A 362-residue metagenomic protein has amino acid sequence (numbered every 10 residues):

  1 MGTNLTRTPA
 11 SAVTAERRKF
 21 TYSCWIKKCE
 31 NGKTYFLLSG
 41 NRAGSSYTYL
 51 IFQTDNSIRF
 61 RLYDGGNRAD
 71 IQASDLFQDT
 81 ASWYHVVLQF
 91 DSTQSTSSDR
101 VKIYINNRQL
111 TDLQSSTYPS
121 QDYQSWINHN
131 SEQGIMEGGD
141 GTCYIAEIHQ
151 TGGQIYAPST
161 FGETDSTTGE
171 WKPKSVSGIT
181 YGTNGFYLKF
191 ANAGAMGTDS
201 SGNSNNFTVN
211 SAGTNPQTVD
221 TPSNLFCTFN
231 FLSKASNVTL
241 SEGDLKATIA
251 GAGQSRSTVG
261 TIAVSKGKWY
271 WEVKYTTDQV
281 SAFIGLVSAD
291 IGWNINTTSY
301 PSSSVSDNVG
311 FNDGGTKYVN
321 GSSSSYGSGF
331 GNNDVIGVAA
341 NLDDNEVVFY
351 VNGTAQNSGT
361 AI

Functional and structural regions predicted by a protein language model:
M1, E163-E242: Extracytoplasmic low-complexity segments
M1-I155, G169-G197, T354-Q356: Extracellular glycan-associated modules
M1-N4, D220-T276: Solvent-exposed, flexible loop/coil segments flanking beta-strands in beta-rich domains
P9-A12, Q72-F77, S257-I262, S323-S328 (+1 more regions): Beta-strand-rich interaction surfaces with strong enrichment in secreted/lumenal proteins
I26-F36, G251-N308: Secretory/extracellular carbohydrate-interaction modules and structurally similar beta-sandwich "look-alikes"
L38-R61, G285-T316: Glycan-recognition/cleft segments
V101-I103, I284, V347: Short beta-strand elements bearing conserved aromatic residues within extracellular beta-rich modules
G331, A340-L342, V347-I362: C-terminal effector modules
